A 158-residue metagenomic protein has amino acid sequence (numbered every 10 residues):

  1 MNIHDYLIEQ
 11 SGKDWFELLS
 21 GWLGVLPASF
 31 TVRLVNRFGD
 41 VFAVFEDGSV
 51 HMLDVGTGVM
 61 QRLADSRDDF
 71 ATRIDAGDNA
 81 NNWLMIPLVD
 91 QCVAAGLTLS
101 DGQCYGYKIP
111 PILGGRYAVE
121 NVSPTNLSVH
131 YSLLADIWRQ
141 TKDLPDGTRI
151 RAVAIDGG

Functional and structural regions predicted by a protein language model:
M1-M52, Y105-G158: A surface-exposed partner-binding patch
L53-D90: Compact, glycine/acidic-enriched structural inserts
W83, Q91, A95-T98, G102-Q103: Carbohydrate-interacting/catalytic domains
